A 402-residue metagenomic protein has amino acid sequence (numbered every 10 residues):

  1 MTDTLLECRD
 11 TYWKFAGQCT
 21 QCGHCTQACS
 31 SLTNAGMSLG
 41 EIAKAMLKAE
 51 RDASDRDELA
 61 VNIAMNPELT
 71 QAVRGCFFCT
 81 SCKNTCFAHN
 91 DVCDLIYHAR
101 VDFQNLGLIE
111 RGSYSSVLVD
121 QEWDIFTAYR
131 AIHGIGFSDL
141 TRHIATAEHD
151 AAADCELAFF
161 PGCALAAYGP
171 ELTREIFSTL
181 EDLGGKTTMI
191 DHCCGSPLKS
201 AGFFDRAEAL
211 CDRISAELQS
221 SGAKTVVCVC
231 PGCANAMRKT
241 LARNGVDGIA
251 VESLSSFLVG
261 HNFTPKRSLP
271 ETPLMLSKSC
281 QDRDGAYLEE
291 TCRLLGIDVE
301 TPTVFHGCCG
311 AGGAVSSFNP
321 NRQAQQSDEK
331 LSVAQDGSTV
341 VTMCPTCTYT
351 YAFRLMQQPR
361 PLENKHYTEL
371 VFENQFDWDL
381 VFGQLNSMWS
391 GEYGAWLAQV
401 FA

Functional and structural regions predicted by a protein language model:
M1-E68: N-terminal cysteine/histidine-rich coordination modules
W13-L32, P67-N90, Q281, H306-G307: Cysteine-centered iron-sulfur cluster-binding motifs in ferredoxin-type domains/subunits of redox enzymes
Q27-E50, N84-F103, F204, K239 (+3 more regions): Iron-sulfur (Fe-S) cluster-binding segments and ferredoxin-like electron-carrier domains, especially [2Fe-2S]
M46-V229, A234, T240-L241, G245 (+1 more regions): Iron-sulfur-cluster electron-transfer modules
T179, T188, F263-T264, E271-R322: Redox- and metal-dependent alpha/beta enzyme cores, enriched for Fe-S-associated oxidoreductases and cofactor-handling
I214-G222, V226, T303, C308 (+1 more regions): Binding-cleft/active-site segments that stabilize strongly anionic ligands or cofactors
D247-P270, V304-A311, Q358-E392: Short, flexible loop segments at boundaries between secondary-structure elements
D298-E300, F318-K330, Q375-E392, V400: Long, compositionally biased charged/polar accessory segments in the mid-to-C-terminal portions of proteins
